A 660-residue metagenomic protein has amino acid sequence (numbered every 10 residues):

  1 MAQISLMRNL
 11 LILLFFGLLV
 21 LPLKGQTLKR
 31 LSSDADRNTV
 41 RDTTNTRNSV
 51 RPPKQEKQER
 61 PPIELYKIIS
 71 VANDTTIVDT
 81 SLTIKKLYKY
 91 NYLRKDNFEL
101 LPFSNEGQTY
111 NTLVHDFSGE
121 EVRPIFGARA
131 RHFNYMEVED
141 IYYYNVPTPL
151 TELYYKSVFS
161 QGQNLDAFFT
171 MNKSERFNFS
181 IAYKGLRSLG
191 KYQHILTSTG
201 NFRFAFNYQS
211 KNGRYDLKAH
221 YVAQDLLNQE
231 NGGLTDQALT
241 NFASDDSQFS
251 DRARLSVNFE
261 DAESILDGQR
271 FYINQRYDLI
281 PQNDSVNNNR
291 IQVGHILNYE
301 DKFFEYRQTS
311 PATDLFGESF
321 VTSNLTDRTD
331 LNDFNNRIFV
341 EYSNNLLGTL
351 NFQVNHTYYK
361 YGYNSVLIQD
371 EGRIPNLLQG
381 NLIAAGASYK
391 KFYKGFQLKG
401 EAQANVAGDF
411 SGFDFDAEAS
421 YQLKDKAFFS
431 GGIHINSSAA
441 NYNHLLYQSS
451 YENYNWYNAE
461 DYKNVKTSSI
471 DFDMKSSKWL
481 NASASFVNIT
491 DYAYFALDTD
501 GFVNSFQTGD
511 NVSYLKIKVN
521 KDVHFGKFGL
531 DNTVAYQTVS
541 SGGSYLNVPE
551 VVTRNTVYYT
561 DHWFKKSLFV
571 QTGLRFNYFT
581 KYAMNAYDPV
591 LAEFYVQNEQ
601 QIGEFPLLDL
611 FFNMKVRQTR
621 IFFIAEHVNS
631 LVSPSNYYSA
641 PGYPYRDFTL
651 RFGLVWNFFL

Functional and structural regions predicted by a protein language model:
M1-L10, Q26, I181: Positively charged n-region of N-terminal signal peptides that target proteins for export
R8-L13, L255, T313-D314: Terminal non-domain segments
L10, F15, V146-T148, I265-Q308 (+1 more regions): Exposed, low-structure sequence patches enriched in small/polar residues
F16-K24: Hydrophobic h-region of N-terminal signal peptides that target proteins for export in Gram-negative bacteria
P22, N178, T349: Exposed beta-strand and adjacent loop surfaces of beta-rich binding modules that mediate intermolecular recognition
Q26-L266, I280-N288, S420-K426, G642-F648 (+1 more regions): Membrane-proximal, glycine/serine-rich, low-complexity loop/turn segments characteristic of large bacterial
T235, A243-S247, G317, D370-P375: Solvent-exposed loop segments that connect transmembrane elements
T313-L325: A solvent-exposed, charged loop/short amphipathic helix patch at secondary-structure junctions
